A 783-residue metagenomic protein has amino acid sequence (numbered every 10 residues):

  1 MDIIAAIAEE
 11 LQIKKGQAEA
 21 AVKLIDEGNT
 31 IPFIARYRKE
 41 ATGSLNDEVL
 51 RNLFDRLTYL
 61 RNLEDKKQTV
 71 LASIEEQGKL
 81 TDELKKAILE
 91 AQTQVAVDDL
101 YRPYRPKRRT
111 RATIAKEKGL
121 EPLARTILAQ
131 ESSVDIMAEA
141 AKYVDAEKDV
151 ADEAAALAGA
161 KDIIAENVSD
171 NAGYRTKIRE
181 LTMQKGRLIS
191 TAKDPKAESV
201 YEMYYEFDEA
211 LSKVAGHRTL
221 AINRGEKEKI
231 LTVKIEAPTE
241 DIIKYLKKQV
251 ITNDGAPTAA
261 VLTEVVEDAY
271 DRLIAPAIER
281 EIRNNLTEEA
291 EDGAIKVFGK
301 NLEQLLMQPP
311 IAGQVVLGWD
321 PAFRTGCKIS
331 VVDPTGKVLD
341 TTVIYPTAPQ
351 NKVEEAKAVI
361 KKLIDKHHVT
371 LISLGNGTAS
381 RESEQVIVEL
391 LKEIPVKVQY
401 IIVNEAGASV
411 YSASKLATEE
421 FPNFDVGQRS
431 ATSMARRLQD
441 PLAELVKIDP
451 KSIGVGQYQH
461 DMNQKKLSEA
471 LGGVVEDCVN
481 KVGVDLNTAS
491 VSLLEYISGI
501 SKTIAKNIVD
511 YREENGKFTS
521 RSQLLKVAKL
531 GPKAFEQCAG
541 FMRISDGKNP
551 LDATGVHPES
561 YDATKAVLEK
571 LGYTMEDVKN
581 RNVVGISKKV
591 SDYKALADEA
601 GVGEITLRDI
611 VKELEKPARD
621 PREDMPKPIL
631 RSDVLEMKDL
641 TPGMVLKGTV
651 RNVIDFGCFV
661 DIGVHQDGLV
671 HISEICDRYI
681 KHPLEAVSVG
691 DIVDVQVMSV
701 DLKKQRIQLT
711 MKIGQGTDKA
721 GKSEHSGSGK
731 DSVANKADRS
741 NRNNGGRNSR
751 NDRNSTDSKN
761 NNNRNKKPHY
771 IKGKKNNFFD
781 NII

Functional and structural regions predicted by a protein language model:
K14-K15, E27-G28, Q94, R108 (+19 more regions): Short flexible coil/turn linkers enriched for glycine and charged/polar residues that connect secondary-structure
T30-I31, N46-E147, K481-D624, R631 (+2 more regions): Accessory alpha-helical DNA-binding modules that contact the DNA backbone or grooves
Y37-K39, L128, P238, P321 (+11 more regions): Short, ordered loop/turn segments at secondary-structure junctions
V49-R51, Y59, L63, Q68-S73 (+3 more regions): Duplex nucleic acid-engaging cores and interfaces of nucleic-acid transaction enzymes
A96, I401, G407, S412-V482 (+1 more regions): Long, charge-rich intrinsically disordered scaffolds of nucleic-acid metabolism proteins
E180-L188, W319-F323, G377-A379, V403-V410 (+5 more regions): A glycine-rich phosphate-binding loop feature that marks nucleotide/adenosyl-phosphate handling sites
E281-G299, S452-G483, D598-P642: Long, charged amphipathic helices and adjacent flexible linkers at domain junctions
I544-I783: Single-stranded RNA-binding regions, centering on S1/OB-family and related RNA-binding modules
